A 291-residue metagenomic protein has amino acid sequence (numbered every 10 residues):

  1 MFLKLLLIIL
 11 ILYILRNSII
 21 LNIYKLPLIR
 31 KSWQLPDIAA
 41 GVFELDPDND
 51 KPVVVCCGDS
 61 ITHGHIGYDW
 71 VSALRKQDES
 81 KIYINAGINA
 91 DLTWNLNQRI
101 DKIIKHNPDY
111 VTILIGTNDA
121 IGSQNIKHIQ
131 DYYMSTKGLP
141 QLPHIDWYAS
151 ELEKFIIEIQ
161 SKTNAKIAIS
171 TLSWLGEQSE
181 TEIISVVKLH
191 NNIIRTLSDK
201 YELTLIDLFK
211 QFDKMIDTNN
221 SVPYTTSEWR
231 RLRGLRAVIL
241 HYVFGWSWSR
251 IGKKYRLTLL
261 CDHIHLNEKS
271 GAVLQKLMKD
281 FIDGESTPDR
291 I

Functional and structural regions predicted by a protein language model:
M1-Y24: Terminal signal-anchor or tail-anchor transmembrane helices that tether membrane-associated enzymes to cellular
L3, L15, I29-R30, S161 (+1 more regions): Short, intrinsically disordered low-complexity segments
L6-Y13, K31, I38, F155: Low-complexity, intrinsically disordered/propeptide-like segments
S18-T112: Serine-esterase "nucleophile elbow" of acetyl-processing enzymes
K76-Q77, N95-I291: Alpha-helical cap/lid subdomain in secreted, periplasmic, or secretory-pathway luminal O-acyl-processing enzymes
